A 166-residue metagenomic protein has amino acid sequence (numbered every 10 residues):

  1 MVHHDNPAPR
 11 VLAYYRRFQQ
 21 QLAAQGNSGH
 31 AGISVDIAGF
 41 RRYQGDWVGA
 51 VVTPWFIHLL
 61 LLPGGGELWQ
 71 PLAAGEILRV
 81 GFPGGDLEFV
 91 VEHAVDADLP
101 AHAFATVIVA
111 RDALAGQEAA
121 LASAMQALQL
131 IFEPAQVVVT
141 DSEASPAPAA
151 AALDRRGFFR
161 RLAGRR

Functional and structural regions predicted by a protein language model:
M1-V52: Charge-rich, low-complexity N-terminal segments
V48-G65: A short acidic-to-branched-hydrophobic micro-motif
P63-P100: Short, internal acidic amphipathic alpha-helical interface segments that mediate docking to partner proteins
A105-A115: A short, exposed loop/beta-hairpin motif centered on an aromatic-Gly-Thr core
Q126-V138: Short arginine-rich
V139-R166: Short terminal or interdomain "cap/linker" segment that borders an active site or interface and mediates
